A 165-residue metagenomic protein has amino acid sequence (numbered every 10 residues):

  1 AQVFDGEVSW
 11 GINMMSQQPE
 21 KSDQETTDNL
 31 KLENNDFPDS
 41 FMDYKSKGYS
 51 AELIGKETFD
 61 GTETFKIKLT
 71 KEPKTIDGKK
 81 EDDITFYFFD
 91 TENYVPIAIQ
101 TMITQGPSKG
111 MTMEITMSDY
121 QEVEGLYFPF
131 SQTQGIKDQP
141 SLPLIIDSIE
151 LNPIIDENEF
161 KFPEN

Functional and structural regions predicted by a protein language model:
A1-F4, T85-Y87: Broad, structure-driven detector of short, well-ordered beta-strand segments within folded domains
V3-K79, G106-K109, F160-N165: Flexible, processing/modification-adjacent segments and terminal tails in exported/periplasmic/extracellular proteins
D60-F162: Gly/Pro-enriched, hydrophobic low-complexity segments that function as extracytoplasmic propeptides/linkers
